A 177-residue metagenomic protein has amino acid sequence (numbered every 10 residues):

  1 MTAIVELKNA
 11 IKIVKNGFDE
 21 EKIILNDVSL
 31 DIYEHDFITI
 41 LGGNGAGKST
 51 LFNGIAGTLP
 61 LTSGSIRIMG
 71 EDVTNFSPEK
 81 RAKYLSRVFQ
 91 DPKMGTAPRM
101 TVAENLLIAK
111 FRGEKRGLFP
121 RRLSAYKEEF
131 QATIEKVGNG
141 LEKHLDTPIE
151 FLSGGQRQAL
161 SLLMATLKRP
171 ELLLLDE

Functional and structural regions predicted by a protein language model:
F18, P60, D72-S86, M94 (+1 more regions): ABC ATPase NBD coupling module
L41-G43: The feature captures the beta-strand-to-loop junction immediately N-terminal to the Walker
A56: Helix-to-loop junction immediately C-terminal to a conserved catalytic motif
G64-D72: Conserved ABC transporter NBD signature motif
R99-K115: Q-loop/switch helix immediately C-terminal to the Walker
T133-F151: Conserved ABC nucleotide-binding domain
A165-E171, E177: A short, proline-enriched helix->beta-strand linker immediately N-terminal to the Walker B motif in ABC-type P-loop
